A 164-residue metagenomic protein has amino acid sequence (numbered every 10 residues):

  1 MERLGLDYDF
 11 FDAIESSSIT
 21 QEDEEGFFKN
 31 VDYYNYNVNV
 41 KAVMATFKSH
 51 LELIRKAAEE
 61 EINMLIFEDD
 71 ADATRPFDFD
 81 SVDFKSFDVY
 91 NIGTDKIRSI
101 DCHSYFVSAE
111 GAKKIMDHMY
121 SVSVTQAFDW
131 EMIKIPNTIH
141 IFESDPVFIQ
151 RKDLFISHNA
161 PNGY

Functional and structural regions predicted by a protein language model:
M1-F67, A71-Y164: An acidic/histidine-cluster motif and surrounding catalytic segment that typifies divalent-metal-assisted enzyme active
